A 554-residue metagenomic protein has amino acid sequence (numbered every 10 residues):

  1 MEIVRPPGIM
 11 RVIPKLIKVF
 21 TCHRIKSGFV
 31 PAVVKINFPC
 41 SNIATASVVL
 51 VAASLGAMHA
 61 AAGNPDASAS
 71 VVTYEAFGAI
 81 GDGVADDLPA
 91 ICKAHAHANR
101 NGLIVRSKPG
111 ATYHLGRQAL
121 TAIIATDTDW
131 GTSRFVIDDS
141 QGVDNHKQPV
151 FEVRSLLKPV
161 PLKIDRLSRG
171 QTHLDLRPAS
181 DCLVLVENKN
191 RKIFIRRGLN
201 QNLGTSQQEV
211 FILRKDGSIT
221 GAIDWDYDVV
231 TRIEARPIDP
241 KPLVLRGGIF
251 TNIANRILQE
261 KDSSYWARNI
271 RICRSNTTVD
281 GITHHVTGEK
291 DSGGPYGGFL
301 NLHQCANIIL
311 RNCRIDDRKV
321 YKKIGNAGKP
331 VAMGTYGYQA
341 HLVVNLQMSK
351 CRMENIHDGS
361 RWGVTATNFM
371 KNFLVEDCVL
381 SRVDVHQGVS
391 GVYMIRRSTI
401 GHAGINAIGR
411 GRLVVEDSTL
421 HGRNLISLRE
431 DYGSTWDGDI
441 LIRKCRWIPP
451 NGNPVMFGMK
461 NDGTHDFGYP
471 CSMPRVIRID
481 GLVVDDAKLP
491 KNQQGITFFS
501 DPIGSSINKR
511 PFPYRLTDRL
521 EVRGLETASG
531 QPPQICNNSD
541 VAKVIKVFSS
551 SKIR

Functional and structural regions predicted by a protein language model:
M1-I17, I43: Ser/Thr-rich, low-complexity intrinsically disordered segments
P7-G8, G28, V375, I395: Coil-to-alpha-helix initiation sites in intrinsically disordered, low-complexity, charged segments
A44-G56: Bacterial N-terminal signal peptides
A53-R554: Extracellular/periplasmic carbohydrate-active domains that bind, remodel, or depolymerize complex polysaccharides
